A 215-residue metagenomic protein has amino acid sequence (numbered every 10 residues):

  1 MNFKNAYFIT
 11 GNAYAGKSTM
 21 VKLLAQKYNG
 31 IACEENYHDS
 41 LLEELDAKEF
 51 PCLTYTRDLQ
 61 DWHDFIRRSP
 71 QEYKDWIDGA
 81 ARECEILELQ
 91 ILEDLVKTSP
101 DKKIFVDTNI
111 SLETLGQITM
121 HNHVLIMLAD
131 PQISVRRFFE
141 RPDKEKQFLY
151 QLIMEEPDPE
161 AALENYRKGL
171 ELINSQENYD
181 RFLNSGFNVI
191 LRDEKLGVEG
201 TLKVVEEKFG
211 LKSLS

Functional and structural regions predicted by a protein language model:
I9: Hydrophobic anchor at the beta1->P-loop junction of P-loop NTPases
N12: P-loop (Walker A) phosphate-binding loop of NTP-binding proteins
G16: Conserved glycine(s) of the Walker
M20, L24: Hydrophobic positions on the alpha1 helix immediately C-terminal to the Walker A/P-loop
G30-D46: Short beta-strand-centered segment that lines the nucleotide-binding/catalytic pocket of NTP-utilizing
L41-K103, I110: ATP-dependent small-molecule kinase phosphotransfer cores that center on conserved nucleotide phosphate-binding segments
H123-N174: A glycine- and Lys/Arg-enriched "phosphate-lid" helix/loop adjacent to the NTP-binding pocket of small-molecule kinases
L170-S215: NTP-dependent small-molecule kinase module
